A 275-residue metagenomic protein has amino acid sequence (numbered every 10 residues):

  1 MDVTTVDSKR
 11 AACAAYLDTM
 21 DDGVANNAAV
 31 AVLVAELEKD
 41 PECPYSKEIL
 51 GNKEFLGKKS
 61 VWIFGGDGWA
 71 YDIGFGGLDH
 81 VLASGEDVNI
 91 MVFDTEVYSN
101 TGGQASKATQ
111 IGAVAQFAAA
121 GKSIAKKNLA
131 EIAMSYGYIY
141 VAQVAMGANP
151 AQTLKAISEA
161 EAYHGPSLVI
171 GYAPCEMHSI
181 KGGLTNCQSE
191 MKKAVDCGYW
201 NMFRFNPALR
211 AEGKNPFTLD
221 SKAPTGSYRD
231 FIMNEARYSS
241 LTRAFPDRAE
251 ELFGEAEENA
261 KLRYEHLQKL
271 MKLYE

Functional and structural regions predicted by a protein language model:
M1-C43, E48, T242: N-terminal leader/propeptide and maturation segments of large enzyme subunits in energy/redox metabolism and hydrolases
M1-S8, D22, F55-G57, T109-Y163 (+2 more regions): Conserved thiamine diphosphate
K9-C13, A29, L33, Y45 (+11 more regions): General structural feature for long, well-ordered alpha-helical segments within catalytic domains of soluble enzymes
D40-Q104, V141, G147-H164: Thiamine diphosphate
A105-K127, T185-F205: Acidic, Ser/Thr-rich peripheral helices and adjacent loops at domain boundaries
T153-E251, E255, Q268-K269: Glycine/aspartate-rich loop-and-adjacent alpha/beta segment that forms the canonical ThDP
E257-E275: Short, amphipathic C-terminal "tail helix"
